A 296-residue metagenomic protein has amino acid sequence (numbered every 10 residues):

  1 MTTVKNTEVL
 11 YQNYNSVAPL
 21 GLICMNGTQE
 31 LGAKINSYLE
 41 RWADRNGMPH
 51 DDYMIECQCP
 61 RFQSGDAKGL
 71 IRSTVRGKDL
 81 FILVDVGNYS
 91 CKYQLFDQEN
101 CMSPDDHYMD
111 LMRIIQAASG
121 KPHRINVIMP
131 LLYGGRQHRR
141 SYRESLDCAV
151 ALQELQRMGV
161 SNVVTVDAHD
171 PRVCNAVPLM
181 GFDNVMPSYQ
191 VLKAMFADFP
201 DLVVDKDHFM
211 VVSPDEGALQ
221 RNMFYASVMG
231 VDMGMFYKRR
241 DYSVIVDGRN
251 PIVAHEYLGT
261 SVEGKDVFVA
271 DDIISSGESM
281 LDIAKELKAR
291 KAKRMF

Functional and structural regions predicted by a protein language model:
M1-F296: PRPP-associated nucleotide enzymes
